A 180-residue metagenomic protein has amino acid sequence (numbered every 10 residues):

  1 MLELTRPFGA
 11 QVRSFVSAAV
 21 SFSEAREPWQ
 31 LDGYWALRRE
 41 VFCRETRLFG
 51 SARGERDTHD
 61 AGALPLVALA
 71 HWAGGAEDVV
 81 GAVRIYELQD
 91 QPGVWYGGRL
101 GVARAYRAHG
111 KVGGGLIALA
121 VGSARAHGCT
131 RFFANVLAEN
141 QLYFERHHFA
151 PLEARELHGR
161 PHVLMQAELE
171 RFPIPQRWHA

Functional and structural regions predicted by a protein language model:
L2-D60, L69-D78, R177-A180: Short amphipathic alpha-helix that is part of the acyltransferase structural core
V41, S123, Y143: Short alpha-helical functional segments enriched in proximate histidine and acidic residues
D60, Q91, H158-H162: Short acidic/glycine-enriched loop/turn segments that link adjacent beta-strands
V67, G75-L88, V94-G101: Conserved beta-strand in the GNAT
V102, A108-G122: Conserved acetyl-CoA-binding loop-helix of GNAT-fold acetyltransferases
A124-L137: Conserved GNAT acetyl-CoA-binding A-motif
A138-P161: Conserved active-site alpha-helix within GNAT-family acetyltransferase domains
L157-A180: C-terminal "cap" of GNAT-fold acetyltransferases
